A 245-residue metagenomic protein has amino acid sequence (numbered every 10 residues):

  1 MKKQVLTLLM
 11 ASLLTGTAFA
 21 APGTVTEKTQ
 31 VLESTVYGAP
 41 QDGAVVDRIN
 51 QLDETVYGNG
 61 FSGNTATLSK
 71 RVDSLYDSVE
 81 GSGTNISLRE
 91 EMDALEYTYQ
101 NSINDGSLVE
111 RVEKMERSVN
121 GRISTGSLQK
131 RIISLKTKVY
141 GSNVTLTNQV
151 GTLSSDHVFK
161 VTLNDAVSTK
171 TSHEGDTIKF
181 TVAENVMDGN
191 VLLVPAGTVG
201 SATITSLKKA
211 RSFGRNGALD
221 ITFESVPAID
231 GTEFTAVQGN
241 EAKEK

Functional and structural regions predicted by a protein language model:
M1-A20: Gram-negative bacterial Sec-dependent N-terminal signal peptides
K2-K3, K28, K70, E91 (+8 more regions): Context-gated lysine
A21-T137: Alpha-helical, heptad-rich or low-complexity scaffold/stalk segments that mediate oligomerization or tethering
L146-K245: Contiguous beta-sheet cores, especially beta-hairpins with glycine/small-residue-rich turns and Gly-(small hydrophobic)
